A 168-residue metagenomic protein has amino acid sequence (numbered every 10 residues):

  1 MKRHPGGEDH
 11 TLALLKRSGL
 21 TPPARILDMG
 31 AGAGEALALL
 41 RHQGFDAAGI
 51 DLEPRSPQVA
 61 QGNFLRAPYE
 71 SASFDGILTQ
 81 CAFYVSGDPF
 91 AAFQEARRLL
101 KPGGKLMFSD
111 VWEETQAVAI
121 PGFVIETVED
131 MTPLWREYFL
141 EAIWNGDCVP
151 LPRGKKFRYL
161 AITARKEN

Functional and structural regions predicted by a protein language model:
H4-P22: Conserved alpha-helix/loop element of class I SAM-dependent methyltransferases that forms part of the SAM/SAH-binding
L27-R66: Class I SAM-dependent methyltransferase SAM/SAH-binding core
L65-I77: A short acidic, Gly/Pro-enriched loop at the edge of an enzyme's catalytic core that lines a small-molecule cofactor
G76-D88: A short SAM/SAH-binding and catalytic strip from SAM-dependent methyltransferases
F90-K105: A short glycine-rich, Lys/Arg-flanked "PGG" loop and its adjoining helix->strand segment in the class I
Q116-P121: Short alpha-helix
E126-N168: Conserved Class I S-adenosyl-L-methionine
